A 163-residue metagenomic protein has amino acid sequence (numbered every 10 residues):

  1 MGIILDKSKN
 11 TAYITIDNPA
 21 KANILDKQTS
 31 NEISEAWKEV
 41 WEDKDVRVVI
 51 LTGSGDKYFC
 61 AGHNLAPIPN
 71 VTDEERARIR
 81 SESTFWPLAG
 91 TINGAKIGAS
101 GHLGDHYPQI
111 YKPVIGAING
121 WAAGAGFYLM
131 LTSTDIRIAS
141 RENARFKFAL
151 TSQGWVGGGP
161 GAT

Functional and structural regions predicted by a protein language model:
M1-C60, P69-E75: Conserved CoA-thioester-binding segment of acyl-CoA-metabolizing enzymes
N18, D26, N119-G120, D135: Alpha-helical hinge/cap motifs
Q28, H63, P160: Conserved active-site and cofactor/substrate-binding residues in soluble primary-metabolism enzymes
S30-S34, K38-W41, L65-N119: An acidic, glycine-rich surface segment that forms the CoA-thioester-binding/catalytic face of crotonase-fold enzymes
L51, N64, L129-L131: Hydrophobic/aromatic residues within transmembrane alpha-helices of multi-pass small-molecule transporters
A61-G62, N143: Conserved catalytic-core motifs of eukaryotic protein kinase domains, centered on the activation segment
H102-Y111, A117, A123-T163: CoA-thioester-processing core
